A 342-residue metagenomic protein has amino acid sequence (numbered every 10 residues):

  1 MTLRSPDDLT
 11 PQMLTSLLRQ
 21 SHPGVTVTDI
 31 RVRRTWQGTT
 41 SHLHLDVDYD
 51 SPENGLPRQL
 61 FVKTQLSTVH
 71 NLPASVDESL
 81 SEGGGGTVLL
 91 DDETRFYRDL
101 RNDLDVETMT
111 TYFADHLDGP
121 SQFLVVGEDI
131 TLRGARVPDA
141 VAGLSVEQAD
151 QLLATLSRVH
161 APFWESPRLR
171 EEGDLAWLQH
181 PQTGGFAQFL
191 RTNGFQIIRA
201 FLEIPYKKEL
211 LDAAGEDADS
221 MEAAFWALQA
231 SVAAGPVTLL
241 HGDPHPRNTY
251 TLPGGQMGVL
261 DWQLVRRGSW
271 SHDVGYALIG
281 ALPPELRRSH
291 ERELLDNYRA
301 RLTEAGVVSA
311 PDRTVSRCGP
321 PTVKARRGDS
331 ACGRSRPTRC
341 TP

Functional and structural regions predicted by a protein language model:
M1-T40, D48-P57, D139, W164-G173 (+4 more regions): Regulatory N- and C-terminal appendages and interdomain linkers associated with kinase/kinase-like NTP transferase
M1-V125, L228, L239, L252-M257: Conserved NTP-binding catalytic cores of kinases and kinase-like/nucleotidyltransferase enzymes across multiple kinase
L80-G84, R95, L264-R267, S271-V308 (+1 more regions): Active-site activation/catalytic loop segments of kinase-like enzymes and analogous catalytic loops in related
T111-L117, S166-P181, S309-S316: Short, glycine/acidic-rich hinge or "gate" loops at secondary-structure transitions that mediate conformational
F113-Q148: Conserved structural core of kinase catalytic domains
G134-H241, P253: ATP-dependent phospho-/nucleotidyl transfer catalytic cores
D243, D261: Conserved catalytic-loop position in the HRD/HxD motif
R247-T249: Catalytic-loop signature of eukaryotic-like protein kinases
